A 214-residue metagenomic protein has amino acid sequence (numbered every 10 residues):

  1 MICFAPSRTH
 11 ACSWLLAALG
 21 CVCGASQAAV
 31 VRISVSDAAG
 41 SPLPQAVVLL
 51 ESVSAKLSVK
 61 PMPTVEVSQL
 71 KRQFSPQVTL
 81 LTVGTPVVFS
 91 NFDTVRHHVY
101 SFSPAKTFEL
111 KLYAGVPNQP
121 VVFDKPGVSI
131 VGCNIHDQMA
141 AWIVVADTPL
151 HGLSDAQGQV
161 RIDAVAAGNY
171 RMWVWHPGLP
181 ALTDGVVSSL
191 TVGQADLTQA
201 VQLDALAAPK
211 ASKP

Functional and structural regions predicted by a protein language model:
I2-L15: Bacterial N-terminal signal peptides that target proteins for export
S13-G24: Bacterial N-terminal signal peptides
A28-Q159, D163-P214: Extracytoplasmic copper-binding redox domains, predominantly the cupredoxin/blue-copper superfamily
